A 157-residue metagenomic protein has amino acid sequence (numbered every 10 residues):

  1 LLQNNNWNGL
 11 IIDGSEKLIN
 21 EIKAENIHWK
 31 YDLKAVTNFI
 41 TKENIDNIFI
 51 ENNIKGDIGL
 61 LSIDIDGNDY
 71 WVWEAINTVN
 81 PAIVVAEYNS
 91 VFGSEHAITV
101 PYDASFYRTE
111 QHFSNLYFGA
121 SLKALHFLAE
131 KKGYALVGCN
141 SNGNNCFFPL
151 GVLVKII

Functional and structural regions predicted by a protein language model:
L1-E51, K55-I63, S90-G93: SAM cofactor-binding core of SAM-dependent methyltransferases, primarily the Rossmann-like beta-alpha-beta module
N5-N8, G56-I63, G67-I157: Conserved acidic-Pro-Pro-aromatic motif
